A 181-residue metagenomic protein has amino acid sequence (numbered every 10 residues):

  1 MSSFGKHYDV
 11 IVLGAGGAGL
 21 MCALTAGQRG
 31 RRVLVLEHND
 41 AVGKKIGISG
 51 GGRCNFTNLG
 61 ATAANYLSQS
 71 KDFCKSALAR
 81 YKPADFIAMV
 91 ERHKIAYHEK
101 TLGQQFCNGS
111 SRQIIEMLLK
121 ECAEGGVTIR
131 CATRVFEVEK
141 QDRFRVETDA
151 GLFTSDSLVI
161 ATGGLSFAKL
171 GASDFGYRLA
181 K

Functional and structural regions predicted by a protein language model:
M1-H7: A short, basic/flexible loop-to-alpha-helix module at the beginning of a structural domain
Y8-V35: N-terminal Rossmann-like FAD-binding beta1-loop-alpha1 element of flavoenzymes
V12, G16-A18, A41, G164-S166: Residue-level detector of alpha-helix initiation sites
L13, I48, I160-A161: Redox-cofactor binding/interface segments in oxidoreductases and associated redox assembly factors
M21, T25-A26, I46, L158 (+1 more regions): Hydrophobic/aromatic ligand-binding patch that stacks against planar heteroaromatic rings of cofactors or nucleotides
C22, L118, G176: Aromatic/hydrophobic pocket-lining residues that form π-stacking "cages" and hydrophobic walls in ligand
H38-T128, T133: Conserved N-terminal/central alpha/beta ligand/cofactor-binding core
R112-Q113, E121-K181: Predominantly flavin-linked oxidoreductase catalytic cores and closely associated redox partners
